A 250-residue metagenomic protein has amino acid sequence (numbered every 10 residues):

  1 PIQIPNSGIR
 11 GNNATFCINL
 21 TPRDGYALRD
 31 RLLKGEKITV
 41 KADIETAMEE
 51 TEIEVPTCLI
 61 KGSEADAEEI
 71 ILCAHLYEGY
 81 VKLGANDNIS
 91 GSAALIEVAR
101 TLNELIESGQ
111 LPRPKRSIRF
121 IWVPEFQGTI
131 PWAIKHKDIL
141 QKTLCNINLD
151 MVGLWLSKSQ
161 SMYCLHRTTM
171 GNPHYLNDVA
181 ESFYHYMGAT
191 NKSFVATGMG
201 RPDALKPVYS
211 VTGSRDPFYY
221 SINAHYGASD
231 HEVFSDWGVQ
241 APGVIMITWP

Functional and structural regions predicted by a protein language model:
P1, I245-P250: Glycine-rich phosphate/pyrophosphate-binding loops and their adjacent beta-strand/loop elements at enzyme active sites
I4-A85, E97-R100, E104-R113, S117 (+1 more regions): Soluble metallo-hydrolase cores and metallopeptidase-like ectodomains found primarily in the secretory/periplasmic
C17, G25, A65, Y80 (+2 more regions): Metal-dependent peptidase/peptidase-like ectodomains
V81-G91, N223: Alpha-helix N-cap/helix-initiation motif
